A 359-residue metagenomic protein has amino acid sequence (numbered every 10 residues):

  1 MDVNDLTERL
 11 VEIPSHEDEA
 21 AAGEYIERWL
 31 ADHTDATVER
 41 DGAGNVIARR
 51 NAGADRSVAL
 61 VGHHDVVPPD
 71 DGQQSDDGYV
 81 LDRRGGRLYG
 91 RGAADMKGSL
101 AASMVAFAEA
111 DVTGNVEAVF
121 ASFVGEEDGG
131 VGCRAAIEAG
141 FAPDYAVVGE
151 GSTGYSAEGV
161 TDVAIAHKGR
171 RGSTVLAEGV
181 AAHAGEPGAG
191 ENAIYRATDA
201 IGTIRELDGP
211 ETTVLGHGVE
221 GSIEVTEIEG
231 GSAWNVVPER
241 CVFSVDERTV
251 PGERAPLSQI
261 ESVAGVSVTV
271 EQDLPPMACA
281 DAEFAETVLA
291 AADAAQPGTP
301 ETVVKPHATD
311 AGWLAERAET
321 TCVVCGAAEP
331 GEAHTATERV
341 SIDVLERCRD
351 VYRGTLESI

Functional and structural regions predicted by a protein language model:
M1-D70, R240-D246, A255-V263, I342-R349: N-terminal helical capping/dimerization or prosegment-like subdomains of hydrolases acting on amide or phosphate bonds
M1-L6, L10, G98-S99, M104-A106 (+5 more regions): Secretory targeting signatures
R9, A135, W313-E316: Well-formed, non-transmembrane alpha-helical positions, independent of function
E39, E127, R171-I359: Metal-dependent amide/peptide-bond hydrolase catalytic core, centered on the "pita-bread" metallohydrolase fold
S57-V119, A336: Active-site metal-coordination/substrate-binding segment of hydrolases, especially metallo-dependent peptidases
V58-L60, A121, V147, T321-V323: Hydrophobic/aromatic beta-strand patches that form the interior of the parallel beta-sheet core in alpha/beta enzyme
H63-V67, S152, A328-P330: Short glycine-rich anion-binding loops that position phosphate/pyrophosphate groups of nucleotides and phosphorylated
A94-A102, D111-G202, E338-R347: Fold-level recognition of mixed alpha/beta catalytic cores in primary-metabolism enzymes, strongest
